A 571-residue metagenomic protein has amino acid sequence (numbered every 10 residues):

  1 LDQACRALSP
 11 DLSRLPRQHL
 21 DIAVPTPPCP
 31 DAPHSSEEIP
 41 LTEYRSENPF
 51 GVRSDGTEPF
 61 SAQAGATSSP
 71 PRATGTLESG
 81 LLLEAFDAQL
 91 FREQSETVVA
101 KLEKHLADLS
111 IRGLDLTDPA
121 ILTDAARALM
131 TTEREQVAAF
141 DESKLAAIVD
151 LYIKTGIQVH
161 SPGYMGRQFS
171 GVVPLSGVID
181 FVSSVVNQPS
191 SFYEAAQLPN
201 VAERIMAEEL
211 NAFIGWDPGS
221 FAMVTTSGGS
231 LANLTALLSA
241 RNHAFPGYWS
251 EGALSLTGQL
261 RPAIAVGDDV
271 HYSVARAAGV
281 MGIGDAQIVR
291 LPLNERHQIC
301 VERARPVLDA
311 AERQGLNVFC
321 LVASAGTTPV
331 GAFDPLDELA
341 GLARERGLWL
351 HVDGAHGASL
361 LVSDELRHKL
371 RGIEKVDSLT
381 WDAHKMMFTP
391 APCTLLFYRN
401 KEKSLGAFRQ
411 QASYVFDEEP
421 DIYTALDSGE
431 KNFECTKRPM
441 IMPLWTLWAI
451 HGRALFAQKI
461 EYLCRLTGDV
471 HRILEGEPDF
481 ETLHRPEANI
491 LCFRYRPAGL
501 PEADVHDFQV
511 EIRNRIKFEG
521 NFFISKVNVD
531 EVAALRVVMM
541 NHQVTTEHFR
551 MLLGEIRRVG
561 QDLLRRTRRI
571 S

Functional and structural regions predicted by a protein language model:
D2, D11, H19-D21, H34 (+2 more regions): Intrinsic-disorder-associated, low-complexity terminal segments enriched in Asp/Asn/His/Tyr and depleted of Lys/Arg
R14, Q18-D21, P25-A32, E37 (+1 more regions): Short, positively charged and aromatic/hydrophobic N-terminal segments
E43, F60, P71-S220, K517-F518 (+6 more regions): N-terminal entrance/gating region of PLP-dependent enzymes' catalytic architecture
F50, V529-S571: PLP-dependent enzyme catalytic core of the Aspartate aminotransferase-like
L198, A232-L405: Conserved PLP-enzyme active-site core in the AAT-like
T327, R371-E477: Active-site C-terminal subdomain of aminotransferase-like
E481-P486, I524-N528: Short beta-strand
T482-I516: Conserved PLP-binding catalytic core of the aspartate aminotransferase-like
